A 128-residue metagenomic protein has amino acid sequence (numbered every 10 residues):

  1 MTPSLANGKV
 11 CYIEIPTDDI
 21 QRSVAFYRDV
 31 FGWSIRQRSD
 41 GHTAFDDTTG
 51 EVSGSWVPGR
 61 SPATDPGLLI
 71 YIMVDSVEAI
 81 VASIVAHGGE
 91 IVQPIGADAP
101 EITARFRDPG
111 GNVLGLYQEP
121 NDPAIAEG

Functional and structural regions predicted by a protein language model:
M1-V24, E51-V52, G67-I70, E119-G128: N-terminal beta-strand motif that seeds the catalytic metal site of vicinal oxygen chelate
T2, E14, S34, A82-Q93 (+3 more regions): Charge-dense, helix-prone N-terminal extensions
K9, S39, P100: Exposed loop/turn and edge beta-strand positions of beta-sandwich/beta-sheet ligand-binding modules
I20, Y71-V113: Vicinal oxygen chelate
Y27: Catalytic core of tubulin tyrosine ligase-like
W33-G67, V113-E119: Conserved short beta-strand elements that form part of the metal-binding/catalytic scaffold of enzyme active sites
G41-H42, D98-A99, I125: Conserved beta-strand edge residues that scaffold enzyme active sites
